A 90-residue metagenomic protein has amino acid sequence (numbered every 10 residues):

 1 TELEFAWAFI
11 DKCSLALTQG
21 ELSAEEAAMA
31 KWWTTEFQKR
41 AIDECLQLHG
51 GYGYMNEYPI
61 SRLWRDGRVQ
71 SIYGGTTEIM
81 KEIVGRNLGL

Functional and structural regions predicted by a protein language model:
T1-L90: Alpha-helical interface subdomain recognition
